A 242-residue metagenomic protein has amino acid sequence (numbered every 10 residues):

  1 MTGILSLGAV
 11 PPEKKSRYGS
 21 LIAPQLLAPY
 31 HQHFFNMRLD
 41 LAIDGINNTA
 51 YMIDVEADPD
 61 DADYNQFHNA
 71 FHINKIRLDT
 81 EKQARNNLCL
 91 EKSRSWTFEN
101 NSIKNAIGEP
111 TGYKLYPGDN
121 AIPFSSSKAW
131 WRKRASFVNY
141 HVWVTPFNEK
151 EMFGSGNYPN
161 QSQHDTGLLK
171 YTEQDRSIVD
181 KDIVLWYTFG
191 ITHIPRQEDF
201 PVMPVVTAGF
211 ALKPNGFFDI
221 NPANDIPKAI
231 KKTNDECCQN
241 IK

Functional and structural regions predicted by a protein language model:
M1-K242: Extended effector regions of multi-domain proteins
